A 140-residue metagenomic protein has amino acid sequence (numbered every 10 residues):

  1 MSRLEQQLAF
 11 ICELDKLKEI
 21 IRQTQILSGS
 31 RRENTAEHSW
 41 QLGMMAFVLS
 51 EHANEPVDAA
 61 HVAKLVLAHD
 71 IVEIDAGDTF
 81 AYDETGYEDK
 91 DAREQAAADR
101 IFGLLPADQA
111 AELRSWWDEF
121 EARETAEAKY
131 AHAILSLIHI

Functional and structural regions predicted by a protein language model:
E5-L8, I26-A36, E121-A128: Short, solvent-exposed segments of well-ordered alpha helices
L8, E55-V66, E127-Y130: Alpha-helical scaffolds flanking conserved acidic
F10-K16, Q41, K64, D70 (+1 more regions): Residue-level recognition of specific faces of alpha-helices
E13-Q41, A81: Active-site flanking loop/helix segments enriched in acidic
R31-A60: Alpha-helical phosphate/pyrophosphate-handling elements in metalloenzyme active cores
M44-S50, A60-T79: Active-site alpha-helical segments that house and flank conserved acidic catalytic motifs for diphosphate chemistry
A68-F120, E127, A133: Divalent metal-dependent catalytic cores for phosphoryl transfer on phosphate-bearing substrates
H139-I140: Conserved small/polar residues in nucleotide/adenosyl-binding loops
